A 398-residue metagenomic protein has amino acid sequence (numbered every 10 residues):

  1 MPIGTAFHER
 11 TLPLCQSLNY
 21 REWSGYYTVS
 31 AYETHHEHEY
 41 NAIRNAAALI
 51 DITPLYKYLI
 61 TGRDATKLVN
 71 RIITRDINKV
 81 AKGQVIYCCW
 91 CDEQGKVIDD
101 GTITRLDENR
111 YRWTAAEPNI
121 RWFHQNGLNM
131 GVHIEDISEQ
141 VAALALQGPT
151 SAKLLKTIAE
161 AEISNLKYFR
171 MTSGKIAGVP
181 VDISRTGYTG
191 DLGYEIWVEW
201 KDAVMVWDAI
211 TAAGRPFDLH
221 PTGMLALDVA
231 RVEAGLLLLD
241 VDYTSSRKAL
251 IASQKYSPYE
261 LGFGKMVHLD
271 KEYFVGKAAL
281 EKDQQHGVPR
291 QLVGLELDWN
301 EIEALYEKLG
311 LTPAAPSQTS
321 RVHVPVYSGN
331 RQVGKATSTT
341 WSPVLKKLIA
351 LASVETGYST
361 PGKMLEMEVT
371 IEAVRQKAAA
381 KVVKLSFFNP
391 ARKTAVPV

Functional and structural regions predicted by a protein language model:
M1-C15, Y20-A31, T104-V398: Conserved, structured C-terminal
M1-C88, K96, L292: Acidic, proline/glycine-enriched N-terminal capping motif
D51, D100, E195: Acidic active-site catalytic centers that drive phospho-/nucleotidyl reactions and related ester hydrolyses
R63-V97, S151-V179: Internal amphipathic helical hairpin motif
R71, R75-N129: Well-ordered mid-protein domain cores that form the structural environment of catalytic cofactors
